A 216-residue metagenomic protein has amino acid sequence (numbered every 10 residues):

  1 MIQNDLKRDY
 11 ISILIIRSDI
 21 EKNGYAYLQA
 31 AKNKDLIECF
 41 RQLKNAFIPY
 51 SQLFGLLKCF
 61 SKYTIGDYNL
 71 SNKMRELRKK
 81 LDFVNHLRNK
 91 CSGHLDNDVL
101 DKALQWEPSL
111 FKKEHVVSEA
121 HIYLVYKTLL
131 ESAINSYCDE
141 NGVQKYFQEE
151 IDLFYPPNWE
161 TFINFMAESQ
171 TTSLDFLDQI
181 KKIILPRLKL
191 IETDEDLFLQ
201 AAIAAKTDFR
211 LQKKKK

Functional and structural regions predicted by a protein language model:
M1-F83, D98-D101, W106-L110, V116-K216: Amphipathic alpha-helical interface segments
H86-G93: Long, charged low-complexity segments
